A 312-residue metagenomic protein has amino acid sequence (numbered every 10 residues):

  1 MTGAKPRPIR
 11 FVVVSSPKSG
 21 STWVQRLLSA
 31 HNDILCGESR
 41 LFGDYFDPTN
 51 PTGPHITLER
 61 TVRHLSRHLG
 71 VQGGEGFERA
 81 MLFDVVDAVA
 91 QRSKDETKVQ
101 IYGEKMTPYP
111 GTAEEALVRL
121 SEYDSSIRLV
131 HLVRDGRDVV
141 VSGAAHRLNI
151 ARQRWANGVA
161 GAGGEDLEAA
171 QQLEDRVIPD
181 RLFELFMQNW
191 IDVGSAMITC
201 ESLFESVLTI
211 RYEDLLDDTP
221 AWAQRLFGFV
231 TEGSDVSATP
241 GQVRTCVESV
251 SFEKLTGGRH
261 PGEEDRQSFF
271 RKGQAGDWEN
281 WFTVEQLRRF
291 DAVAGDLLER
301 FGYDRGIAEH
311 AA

Functional and structural regions predicted by a protein language model:
M1-V89, E96, R152, G158-D166 (+2 more regions): PAPS-dependent sulfotransferase catalytic core
V12-S15, I210-L215, W278-W281: Short, well-ordered beta-strand elements within core beta-sheets of diverse protein domains
Q25, A90-Q91, L117-S121, I198 (+1 more regions): Short amphipathic alpha-helical segments and helix-helix/interface helices
I34, P48, E96-Q100, M106-V243 (+1 more regions): PAPS-dependent sulfotransferase catalytic domain
C246: Helix-centered, glycine/charged polyanion-binding patches within enzymatic domains that contact phosphate-containing
F269-G273: NAD(P)H-dependent oxidoreductase Rossmann-fold/reductase module
Q274-A312: C-terminal accessory extensions appended to soluble enzyme cores
